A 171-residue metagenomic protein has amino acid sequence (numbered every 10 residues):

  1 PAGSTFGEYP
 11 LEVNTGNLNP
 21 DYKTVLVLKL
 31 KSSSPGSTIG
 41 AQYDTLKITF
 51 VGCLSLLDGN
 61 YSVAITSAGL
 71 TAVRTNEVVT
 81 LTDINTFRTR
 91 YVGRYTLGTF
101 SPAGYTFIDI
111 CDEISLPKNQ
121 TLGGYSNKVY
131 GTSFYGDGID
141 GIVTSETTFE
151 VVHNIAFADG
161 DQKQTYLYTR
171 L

Functional and structural regions predicted by a protein language model:
P1-F6: Short proline/glycine- and polar residue-rich coil/turn motifs
G7-S32: Contiguous beta-strand segments of beta-sheet-rich domains
S33-D44: Beta-sandwich strand segments
K47-T49: Extracellular cadherin-type adhesion modules in metazoan precursor proteins
V51-L171: Ser/Thr/Gly/Pro-rich, low-complexity flexible regions
